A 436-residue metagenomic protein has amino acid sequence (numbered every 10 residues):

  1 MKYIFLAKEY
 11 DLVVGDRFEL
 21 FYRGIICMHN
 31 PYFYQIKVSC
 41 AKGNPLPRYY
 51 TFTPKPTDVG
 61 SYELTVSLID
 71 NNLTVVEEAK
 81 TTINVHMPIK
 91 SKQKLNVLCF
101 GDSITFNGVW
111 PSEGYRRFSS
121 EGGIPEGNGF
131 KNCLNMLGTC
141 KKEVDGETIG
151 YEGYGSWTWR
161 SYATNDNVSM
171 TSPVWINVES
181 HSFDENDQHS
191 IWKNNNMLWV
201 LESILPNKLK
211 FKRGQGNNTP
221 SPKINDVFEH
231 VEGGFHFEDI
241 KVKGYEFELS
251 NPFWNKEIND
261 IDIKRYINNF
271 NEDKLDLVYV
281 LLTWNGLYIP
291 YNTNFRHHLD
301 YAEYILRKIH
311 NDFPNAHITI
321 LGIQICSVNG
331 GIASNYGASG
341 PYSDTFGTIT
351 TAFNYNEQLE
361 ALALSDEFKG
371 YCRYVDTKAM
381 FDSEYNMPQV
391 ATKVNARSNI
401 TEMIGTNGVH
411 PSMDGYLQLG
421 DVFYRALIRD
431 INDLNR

Functional and structural regions predicted by a protein language model:
M1-S91: Beta-strand-enriched, solvent-exposed domains that form extended recognition/catalytic surfaces
I89, S250-D276, R307-F313, S365 (+1 more regions): Surface-exposed acidic, glycine-flexible loop patches that form ligand/cofactor-binding and adhesion interfaces
L98, I104-T293: Conserved SGNH/GDSL esterase-like catalytic core that processes O-acyl groups on lipids and polysaccharides
F100-I104, L137-K142, V280-N285, I309 (+5 more regions): Active-site-proximal beta-strand/loop segments in catalytic clefts of secreted hydrolases
F106-V109, L287-F295, S327-N335, S383-N386: Extracytoplasmic/secreted cell-surface and envelope-processing proteins
K256-K264, N292-L306, T345-L362: Well-ordered, non-membrane alpha-helical segments in soluble/globular domains
A316, C326-A379, V409, M413-G420: Substrate-gating cap/lid alpha-helix
N395-R436: Histidine-centered active-site loop/cap adjacent to the catalytic His in serine esterases/O-acetyl transfer systems
